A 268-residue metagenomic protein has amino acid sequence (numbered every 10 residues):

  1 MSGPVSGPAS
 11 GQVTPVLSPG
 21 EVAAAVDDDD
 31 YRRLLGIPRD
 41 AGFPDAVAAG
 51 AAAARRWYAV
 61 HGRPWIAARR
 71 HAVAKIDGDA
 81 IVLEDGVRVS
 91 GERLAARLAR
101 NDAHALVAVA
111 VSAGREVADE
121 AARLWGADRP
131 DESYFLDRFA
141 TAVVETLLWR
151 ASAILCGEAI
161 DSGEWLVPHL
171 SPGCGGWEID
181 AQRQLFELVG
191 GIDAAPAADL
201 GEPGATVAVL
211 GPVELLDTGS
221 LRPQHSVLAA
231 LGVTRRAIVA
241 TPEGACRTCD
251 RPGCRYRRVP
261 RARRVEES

Functional and structural regions predicted by a protein language model:
S2-G3, G7, G11-S133, S268: Active-site helix-to-loop segments that bind/position phosphate- or nucleotide-bearing substrates and donors across
G42-A46, G50, L136-F139, V143 (+4 more regions): Catalytic cores of large soluble enzymes that bind and process phosphate-bearing ligands
R55-Y58, G62, L155, A159 (+1 more regions): Structural signal for hydrophobic packing residues in well-ordered secondary-structure cores of soluble enzyme domains
V60-A67, L148-W149, I160-W165, R255 (+1 more regions): Intrinsically disordered or highly flexible coil/loop and linker segments, enriched in small and charged/polar residues
A103-P172: Conserved mixed alpha/beta catalytic, RNA-binding, or beta-rich assembly cores of soluble enzyme, regulatory
A122, E164, V259-A262, E267: A generic "cationic amphipathic patch" detector
G173-V265: Activity-critical C-terminal alpha-helical subdomain
